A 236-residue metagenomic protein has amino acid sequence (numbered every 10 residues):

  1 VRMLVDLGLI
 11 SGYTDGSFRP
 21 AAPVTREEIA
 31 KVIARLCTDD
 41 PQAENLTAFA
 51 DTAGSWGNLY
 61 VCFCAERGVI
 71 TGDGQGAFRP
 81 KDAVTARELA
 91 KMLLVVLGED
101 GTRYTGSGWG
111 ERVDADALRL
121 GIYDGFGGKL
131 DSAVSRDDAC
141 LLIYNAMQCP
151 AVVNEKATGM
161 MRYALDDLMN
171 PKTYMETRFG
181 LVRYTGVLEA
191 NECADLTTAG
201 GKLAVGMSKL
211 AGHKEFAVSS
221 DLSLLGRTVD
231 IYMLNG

Functional and structural regions predicted by a protein language model:
V1, L7-L59, E66-R87, L93-A133 (+3 more regions): Feature responds to low-complexity, polar/acidic, surface-exposed segments characteristic of secreted/exported proteins
R136, L225-G226: Short, flexible surface segments
Y144: Conserved redox-cofactor binding core of oxidoreductases
N235-G236: OB-fold/S1-family single-stranded nucleic acid-binding modules
